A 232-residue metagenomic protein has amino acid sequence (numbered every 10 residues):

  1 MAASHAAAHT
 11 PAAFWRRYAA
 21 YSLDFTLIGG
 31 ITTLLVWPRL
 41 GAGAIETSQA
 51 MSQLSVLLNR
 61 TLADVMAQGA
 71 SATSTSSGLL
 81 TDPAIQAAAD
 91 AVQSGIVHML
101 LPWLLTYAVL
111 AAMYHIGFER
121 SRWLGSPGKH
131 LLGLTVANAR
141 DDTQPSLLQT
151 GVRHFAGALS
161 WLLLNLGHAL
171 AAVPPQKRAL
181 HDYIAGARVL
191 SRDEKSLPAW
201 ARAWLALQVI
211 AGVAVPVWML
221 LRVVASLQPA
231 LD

Functional and structural regions predicted by a protein language model:
M1-A158, A185, S191-D232: Short, small/hydrophobic-residue-rich motifs at membrane-helix boundaries and re-entrant hairpins of integral membrane
D24, E119, G167-H168, P174 (+1 more regions): Acidic side chains
L35, D142, H168-P174: Polyanion-binding and phosphate-handling cores
S160-G167: Short hydrophobic membrane-inserting alpha-helices and related fusion/pore-forming segments
V173-S191: Membrane-interface alpha-helices
